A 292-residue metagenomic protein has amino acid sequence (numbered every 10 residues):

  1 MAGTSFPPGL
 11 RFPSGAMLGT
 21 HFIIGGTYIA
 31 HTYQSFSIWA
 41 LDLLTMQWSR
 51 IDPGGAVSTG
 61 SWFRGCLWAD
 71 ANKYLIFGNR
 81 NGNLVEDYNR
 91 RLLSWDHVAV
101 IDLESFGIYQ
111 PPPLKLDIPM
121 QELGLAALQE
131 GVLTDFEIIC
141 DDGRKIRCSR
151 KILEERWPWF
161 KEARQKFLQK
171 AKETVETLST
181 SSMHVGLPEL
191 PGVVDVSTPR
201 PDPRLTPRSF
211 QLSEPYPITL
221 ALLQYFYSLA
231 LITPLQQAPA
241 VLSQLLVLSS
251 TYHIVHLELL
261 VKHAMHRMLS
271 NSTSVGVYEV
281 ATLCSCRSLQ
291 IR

Functional and structural regions predicted by a protein language model:
M1, S35-Q47, Y88-G107: Beta-propeller blade signature
A2-A16, L44-D70, P112-A127: Conserved blade-ending motifs and adjacent loop-strand segments that build the rim/top face of beta-propeller domains
H21, Y28-A30, R80-G82: Residue-level signature of beta-propeller blades and closely related beta-rich strand-turn architectures in secreted
H21-I24, A71-F77: Entry beta-strands of beta-propeller and related beta-repeat scaffolds
S61, V241-L242, T273-V277: Short amphipathic alpha-helices enriched at the N-terminus of pentatricopeptide repeats
R91-D141, C148, I152: Ankyrin-repeat-protein effector appendages
E137-C140, K145-C148, I152-N271: Canonical BTB/POZ domain core
V247, S270-R292: BTB/POZ-protein C-terminal extensions
